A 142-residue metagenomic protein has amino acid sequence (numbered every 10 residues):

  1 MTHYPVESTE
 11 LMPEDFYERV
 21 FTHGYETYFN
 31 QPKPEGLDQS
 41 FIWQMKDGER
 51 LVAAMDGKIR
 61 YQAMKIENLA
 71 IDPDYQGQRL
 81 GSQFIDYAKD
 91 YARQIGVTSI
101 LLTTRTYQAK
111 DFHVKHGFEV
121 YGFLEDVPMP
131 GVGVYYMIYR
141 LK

Functional and structural regions predicted by a protein language model:
Y4-E67, D72: Acetyl-CoA-dependent GNAT
G77-D90, K115: Conserved acetyl-CoA-binding loop-helix of GNAT-fold acetyltransferases
G81, I85, T106-A109, D126-V132: Short glycine/proline-centered loop/turn elements that form peptide/ligand docking sites
A92-R105: Conserved GNAT acetyl-CoA-binding A-motif
L101-T103, E119-Y136: Conserved catalytic-core motifs of GNAT/GCN5-like acyltransferases
I138-K142: Short beta-strand-to-coil "C-cap" segments at the C-terminal boundary of structured domains/repeats, marking
